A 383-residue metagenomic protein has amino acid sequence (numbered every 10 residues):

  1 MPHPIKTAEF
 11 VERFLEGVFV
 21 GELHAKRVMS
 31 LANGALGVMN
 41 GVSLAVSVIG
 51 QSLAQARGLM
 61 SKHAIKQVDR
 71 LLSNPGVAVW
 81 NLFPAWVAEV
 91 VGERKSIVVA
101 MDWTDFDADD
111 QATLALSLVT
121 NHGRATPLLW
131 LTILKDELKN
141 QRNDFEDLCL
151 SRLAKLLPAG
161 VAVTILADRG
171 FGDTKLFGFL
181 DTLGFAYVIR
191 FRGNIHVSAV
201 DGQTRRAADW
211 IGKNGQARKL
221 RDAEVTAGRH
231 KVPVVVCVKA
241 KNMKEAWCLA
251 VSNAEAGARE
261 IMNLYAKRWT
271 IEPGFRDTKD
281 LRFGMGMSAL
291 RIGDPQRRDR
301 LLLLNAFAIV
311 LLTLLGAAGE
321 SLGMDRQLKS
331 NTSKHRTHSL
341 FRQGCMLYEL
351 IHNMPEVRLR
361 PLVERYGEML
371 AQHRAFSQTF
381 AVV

Functional and structural regions predicted by a protein language model:
M1-S43, F83-P84, R94-K95, A108-Q111 (+1 more regions): Single, function-defining residue in the core of a domain
G41-Q51: Short, charged amphipathic recognition helices of the HTH superfamily and cognate SANT/SANTA-like modules
L53-Q67: Short, basic interhelical loop/turn and adjoining N-cap of the next helix at nucleic-acid- or acidic-partner-contacting
H63, L71-L72, W103: N-terminal accessory alpha/beta regions
D69-P84, V90: Short, basic alpha-helical nucleic acid-contact segments in DNA-binding proteins and DNA transaction factors
S96-F106: Two-metal-ion RNase H-like nuclease active-site motif
